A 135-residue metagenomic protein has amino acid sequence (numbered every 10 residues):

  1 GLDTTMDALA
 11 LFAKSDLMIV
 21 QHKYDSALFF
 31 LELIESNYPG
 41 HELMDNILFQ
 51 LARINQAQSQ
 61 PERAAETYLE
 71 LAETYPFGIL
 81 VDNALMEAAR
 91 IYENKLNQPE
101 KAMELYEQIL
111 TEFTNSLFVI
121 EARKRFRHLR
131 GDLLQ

Functional and structural regions predicted by a protein language model:
G1-Q135: Acidic, polar-rich low-complexity tracts and alpha-helical solenoid repeat scaffolds
